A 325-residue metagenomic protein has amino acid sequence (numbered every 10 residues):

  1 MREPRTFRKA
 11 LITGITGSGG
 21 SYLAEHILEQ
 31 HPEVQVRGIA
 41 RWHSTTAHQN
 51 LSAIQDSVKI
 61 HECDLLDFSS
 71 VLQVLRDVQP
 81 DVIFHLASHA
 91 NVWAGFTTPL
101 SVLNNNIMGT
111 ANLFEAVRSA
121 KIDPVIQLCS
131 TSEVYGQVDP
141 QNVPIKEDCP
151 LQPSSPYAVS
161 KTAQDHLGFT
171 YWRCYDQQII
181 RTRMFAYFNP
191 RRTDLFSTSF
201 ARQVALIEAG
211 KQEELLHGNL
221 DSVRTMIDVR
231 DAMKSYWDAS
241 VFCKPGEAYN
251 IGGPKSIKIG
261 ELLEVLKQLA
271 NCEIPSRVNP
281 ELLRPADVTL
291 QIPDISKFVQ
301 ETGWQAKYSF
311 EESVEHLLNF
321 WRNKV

Functional and structural regions predicted by a protein language model:
M1-M184, Y308: N-terminal Rossmann-like NAD(P)+-binding domain of SDR-like oxidoreductases, especially those catalyzing
P4-R5, L290-V325: C-terminal amphipathic/interface module of NAD(P)-dependent oxidoreductases and related NAD-binding regulators
Q30, T98, A116, A120 (+5 more regions): Generic structural signal for alpha-helix termini and adjacent loop/cap motifs
G38, L215-N219, G246-Y249, I257-E264 (+2 more regions): C-terminal "lid/loop" region of Rossmann-like NAD(P)-dependent oxidoreductases
V138-P144, H166-S240, P254-S256, L263-A270: NAD(P)-dependent short-chain dehydrogenase/reductase
P156, T193-S197, V229, I259 (+2 more regions): Amphipathic alpha-helical segment in the mid-to-C-terminal domain of diverse UDP/GDP-sugar glycosyltransferases
A232, Y236, I251, L262 (+2 more regions): Non-catalytic, hydrophobic alpha-helical segments
